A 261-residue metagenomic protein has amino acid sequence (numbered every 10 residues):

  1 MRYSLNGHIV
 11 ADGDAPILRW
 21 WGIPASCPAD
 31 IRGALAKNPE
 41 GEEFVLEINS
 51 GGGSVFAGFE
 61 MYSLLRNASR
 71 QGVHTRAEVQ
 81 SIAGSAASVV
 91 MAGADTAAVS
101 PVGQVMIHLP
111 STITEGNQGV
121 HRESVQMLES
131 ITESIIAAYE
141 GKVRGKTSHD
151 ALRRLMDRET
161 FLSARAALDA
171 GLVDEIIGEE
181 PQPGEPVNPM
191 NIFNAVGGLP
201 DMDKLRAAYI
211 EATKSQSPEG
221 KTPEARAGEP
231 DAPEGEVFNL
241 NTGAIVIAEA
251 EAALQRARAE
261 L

Functional and structural regions predicted by a protein language model:
M1-A86, G93-L261: N-terminal organellar transit peptides
